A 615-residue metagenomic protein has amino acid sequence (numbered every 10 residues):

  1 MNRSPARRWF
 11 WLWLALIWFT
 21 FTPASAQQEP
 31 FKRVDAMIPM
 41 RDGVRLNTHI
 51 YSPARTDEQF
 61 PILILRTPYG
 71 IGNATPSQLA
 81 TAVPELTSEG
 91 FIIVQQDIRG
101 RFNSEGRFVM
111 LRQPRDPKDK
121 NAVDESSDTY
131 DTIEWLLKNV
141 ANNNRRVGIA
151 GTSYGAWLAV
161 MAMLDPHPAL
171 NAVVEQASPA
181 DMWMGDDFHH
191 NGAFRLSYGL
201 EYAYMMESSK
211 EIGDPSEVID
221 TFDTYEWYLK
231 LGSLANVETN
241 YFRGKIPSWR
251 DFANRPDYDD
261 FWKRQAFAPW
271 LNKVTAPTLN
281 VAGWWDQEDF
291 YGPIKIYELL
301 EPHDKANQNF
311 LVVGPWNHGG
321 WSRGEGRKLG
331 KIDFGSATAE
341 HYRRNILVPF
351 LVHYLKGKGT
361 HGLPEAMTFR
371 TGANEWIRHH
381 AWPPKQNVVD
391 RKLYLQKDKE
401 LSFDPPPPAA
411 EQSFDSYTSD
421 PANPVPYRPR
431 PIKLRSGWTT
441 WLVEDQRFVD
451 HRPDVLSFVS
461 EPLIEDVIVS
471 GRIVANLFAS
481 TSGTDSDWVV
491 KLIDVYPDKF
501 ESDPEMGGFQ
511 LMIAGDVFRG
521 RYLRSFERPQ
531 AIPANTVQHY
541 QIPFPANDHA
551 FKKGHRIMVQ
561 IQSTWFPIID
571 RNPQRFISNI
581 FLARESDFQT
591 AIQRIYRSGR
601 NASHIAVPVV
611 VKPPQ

Functional and structural regions predicted by a protein language model:
Q27-E58, V459-E465, R528, I532: N-terminal cap/lid segment of alpha/beta-hydrolase-fold proteins
P53-K138, D187-F188, R323-F334, R452 (+6 more regions): Cap/lid segment of the alpha/beta-hydrolase catalytic domain
A80, S88, M110-S126, M161-K273: Accessory cap/linker subdomain of secreted extracellular hydrolases
A141-S153: Alpha/beta-hydrolase fold nucleophile elbow
G151-M161: Glycine-rich nucleophile elbow surrounding the catalytic serine of serine-hydrolase chemistry
I219-A235, W321, G326-Q615: C-terminal, loop-rich substrate-recognition/catalytic regions characterized by aromatic stacking residues
V274, N280-A282: Short beta-strand/loop motif that positions the catalytic acidic residue of the alpha/beta-hydrolase fold
Y291-N309: Active-site-adjacent alpha-helix of alpha/beta-hydrolase-fold enzymes
